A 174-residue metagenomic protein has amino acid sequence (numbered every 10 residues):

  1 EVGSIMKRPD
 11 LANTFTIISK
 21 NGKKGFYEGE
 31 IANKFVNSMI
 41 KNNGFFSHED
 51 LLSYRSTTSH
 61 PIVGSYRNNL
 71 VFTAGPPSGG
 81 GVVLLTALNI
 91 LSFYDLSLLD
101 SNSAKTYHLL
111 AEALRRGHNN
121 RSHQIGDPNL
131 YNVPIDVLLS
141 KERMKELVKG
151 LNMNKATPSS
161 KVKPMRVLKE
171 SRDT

Functional and structural regions predicted by a protein language model:
E1-E28, A32-G75, G79, H123 (+1 more regions): Noncatalytic scaffold domains of N-terminal-nucleophile
R8, Y94-T174: Internal maturation/activation junctions in enzymes
T16, T86-F93: Short glycine/serine- and small hydrophobic-enriched flexible loop segments
G29, A87, T174: Extreme N-terminus nucleophile/cap motif
S59-P61, L84, R172-T174: Short glycine-rich loop/turn motifs
G75, V83-L85, N129: Short conserved micro-motifs at the rims of enzyme active sites and ligand-binding pockets
G79-T86, R116: Extended, domain-scale alpha-helical bundle/helix-rich regions
